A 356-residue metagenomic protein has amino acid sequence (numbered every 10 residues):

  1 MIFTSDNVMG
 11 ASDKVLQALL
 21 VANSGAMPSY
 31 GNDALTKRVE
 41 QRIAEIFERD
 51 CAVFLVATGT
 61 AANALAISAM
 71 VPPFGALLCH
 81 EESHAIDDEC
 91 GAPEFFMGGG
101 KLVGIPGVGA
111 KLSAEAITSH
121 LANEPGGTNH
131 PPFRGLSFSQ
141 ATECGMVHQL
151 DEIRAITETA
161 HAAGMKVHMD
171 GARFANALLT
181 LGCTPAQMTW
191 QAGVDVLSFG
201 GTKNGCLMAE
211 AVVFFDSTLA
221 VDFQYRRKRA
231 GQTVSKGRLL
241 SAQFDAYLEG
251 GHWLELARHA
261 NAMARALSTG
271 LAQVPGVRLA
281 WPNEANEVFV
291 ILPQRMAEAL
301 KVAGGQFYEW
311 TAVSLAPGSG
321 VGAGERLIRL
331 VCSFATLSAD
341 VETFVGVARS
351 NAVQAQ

Functional and structural regions predicted by a protein language model:
S5, V53-A57, C79-H80, G104 (+7 more regions): General beta-strand structural signal in soluble alpha/beta enzymes
S12-G59, E81-E82, I86-D87, A92: Conserved N-terminal alpha-helix of the aminotransferase class I/II PLP-enzyme fold
A69-D87: Conserved PLP-anchoring active-site segment centered on the Schiff-base-forming lysine
F74, R265, G270-V353: Conserved C-terminal alpha-helix-loop-beta "cap" of PLP-dependent enzymes that closes/shapes the active-site mouth
G98-E143, V147-A155: PLP-dependent aminotransferase-class I/II
R134-T142, V147, T184-A285: Active-site C-terminal subdomain of aminotransferase-like
H148-L178: Catalytic PLP-binding core of fold-type I/II PLP enzymes
